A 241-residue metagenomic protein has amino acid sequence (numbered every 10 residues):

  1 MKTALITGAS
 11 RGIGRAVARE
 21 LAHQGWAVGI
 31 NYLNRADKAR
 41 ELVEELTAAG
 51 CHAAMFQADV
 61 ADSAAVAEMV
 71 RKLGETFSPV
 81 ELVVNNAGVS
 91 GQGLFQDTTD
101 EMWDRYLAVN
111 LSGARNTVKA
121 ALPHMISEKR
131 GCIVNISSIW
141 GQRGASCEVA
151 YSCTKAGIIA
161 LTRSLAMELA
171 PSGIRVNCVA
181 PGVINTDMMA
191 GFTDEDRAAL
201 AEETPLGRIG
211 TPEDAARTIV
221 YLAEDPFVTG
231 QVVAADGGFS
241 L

Functional and structural regions predicted by a protein language model:
S10-R11: Conserved glycine-rich cofactor-binding loop
Q24-E41: Conserved glycine-rich Rossmann-like NAD(P)H-binding loop of the short-chain dehydrogenase/reductase
L94-F95, T99-L107, M189, D196 (+1 more regions): Substrate-binding pocket helix/loop in short-chain dehydrogenase/reductase
V118, T154, T162: Active-site helix of classical SDR
P123, M167-P171: Alpha-helical segment proximal to the catalytic Tyr-Lys
S138: Residue(s) in the substrate-gating loop at a strand-loop-helix junction that position the organic substrate next
I174, R208-A235, S240: C-terminal substrate-recognition "lid" of short-chain dehydrogenase/reductases
